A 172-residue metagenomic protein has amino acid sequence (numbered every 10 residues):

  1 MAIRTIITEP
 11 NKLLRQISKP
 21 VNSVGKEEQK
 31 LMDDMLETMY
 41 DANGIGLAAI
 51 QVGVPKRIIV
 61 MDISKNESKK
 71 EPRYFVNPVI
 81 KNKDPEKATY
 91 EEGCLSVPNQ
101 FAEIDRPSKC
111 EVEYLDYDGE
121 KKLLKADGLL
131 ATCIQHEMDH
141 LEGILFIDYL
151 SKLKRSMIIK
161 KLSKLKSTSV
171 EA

Functional and structural regions predicted by a protein language model:
M1-Q135, H140-A172: Active-site rim/adjacent substrate-binding subdomains
